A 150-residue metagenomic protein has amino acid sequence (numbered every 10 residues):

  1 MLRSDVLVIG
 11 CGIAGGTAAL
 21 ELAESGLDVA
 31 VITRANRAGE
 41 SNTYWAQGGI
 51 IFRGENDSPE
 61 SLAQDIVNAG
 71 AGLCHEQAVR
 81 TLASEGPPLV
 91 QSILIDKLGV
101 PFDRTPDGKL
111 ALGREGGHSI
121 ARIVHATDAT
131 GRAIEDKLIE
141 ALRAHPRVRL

Functional and structural regions predicted by a protein language model:
M1-R3: Short helix-loop-beta connector
D5-V31: N-terminal Rossmann-like FAD-binding beta1-loop-alpha1 element of flavoenzymes
R34-L150: Conserved N-terminal/central alpha/beta ligand/cofactor-binding core
